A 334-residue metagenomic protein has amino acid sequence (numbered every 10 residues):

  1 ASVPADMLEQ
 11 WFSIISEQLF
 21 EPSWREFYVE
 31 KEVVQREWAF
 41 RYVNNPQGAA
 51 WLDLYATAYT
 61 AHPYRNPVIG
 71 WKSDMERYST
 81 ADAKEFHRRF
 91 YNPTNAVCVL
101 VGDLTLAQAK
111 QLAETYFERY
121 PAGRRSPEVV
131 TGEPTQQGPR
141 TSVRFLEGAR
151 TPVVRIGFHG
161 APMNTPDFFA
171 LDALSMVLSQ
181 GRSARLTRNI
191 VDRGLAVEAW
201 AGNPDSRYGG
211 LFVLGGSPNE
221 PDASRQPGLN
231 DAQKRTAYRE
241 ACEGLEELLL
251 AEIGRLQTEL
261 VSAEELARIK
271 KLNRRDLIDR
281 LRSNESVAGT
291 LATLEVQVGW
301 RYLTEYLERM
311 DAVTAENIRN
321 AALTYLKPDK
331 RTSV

Functional and structural regions predicted by a protein language model:
A1-E17, P46-S73, N95-V101, R150-P162 (+2 more regions): M16 family metallopeptidases and their MPP-like homologs
A1-G48, R77-T80, K84-N95, T115 (+1 more regions): Active-site-adjacent, His/Asp/Glu-enriched structural segments that form or flank metal-binding and acid/base networks
S23-E30, Q47, G123-S126, E259-L266 (+2 more regions): Surface-exposed patches in mature extracellular/periplasmic domains of secreted proteins
E26, T60, V68, P93 (+3 more regions): An aromatic/glycine/proline-enriched structural segment found at the starts of mature extracellular/organellar domains
Q35-R41, G132-F145, K271-R280: Short, conserved secondary-structure transition motifs
K84-R88, T141-F145, E198-P204: Short beta-strand/turn micro-motifs at beta-sheet edges
L106-K110, P166, A223-R225: Extracytoplasmic/secreted cell-surface and envelope-processing proteins
I156, P166-L178, L186-I190: Active/ligand-binding-proximal structured segments within catalytic/core domains that scaffold catalytic residues
